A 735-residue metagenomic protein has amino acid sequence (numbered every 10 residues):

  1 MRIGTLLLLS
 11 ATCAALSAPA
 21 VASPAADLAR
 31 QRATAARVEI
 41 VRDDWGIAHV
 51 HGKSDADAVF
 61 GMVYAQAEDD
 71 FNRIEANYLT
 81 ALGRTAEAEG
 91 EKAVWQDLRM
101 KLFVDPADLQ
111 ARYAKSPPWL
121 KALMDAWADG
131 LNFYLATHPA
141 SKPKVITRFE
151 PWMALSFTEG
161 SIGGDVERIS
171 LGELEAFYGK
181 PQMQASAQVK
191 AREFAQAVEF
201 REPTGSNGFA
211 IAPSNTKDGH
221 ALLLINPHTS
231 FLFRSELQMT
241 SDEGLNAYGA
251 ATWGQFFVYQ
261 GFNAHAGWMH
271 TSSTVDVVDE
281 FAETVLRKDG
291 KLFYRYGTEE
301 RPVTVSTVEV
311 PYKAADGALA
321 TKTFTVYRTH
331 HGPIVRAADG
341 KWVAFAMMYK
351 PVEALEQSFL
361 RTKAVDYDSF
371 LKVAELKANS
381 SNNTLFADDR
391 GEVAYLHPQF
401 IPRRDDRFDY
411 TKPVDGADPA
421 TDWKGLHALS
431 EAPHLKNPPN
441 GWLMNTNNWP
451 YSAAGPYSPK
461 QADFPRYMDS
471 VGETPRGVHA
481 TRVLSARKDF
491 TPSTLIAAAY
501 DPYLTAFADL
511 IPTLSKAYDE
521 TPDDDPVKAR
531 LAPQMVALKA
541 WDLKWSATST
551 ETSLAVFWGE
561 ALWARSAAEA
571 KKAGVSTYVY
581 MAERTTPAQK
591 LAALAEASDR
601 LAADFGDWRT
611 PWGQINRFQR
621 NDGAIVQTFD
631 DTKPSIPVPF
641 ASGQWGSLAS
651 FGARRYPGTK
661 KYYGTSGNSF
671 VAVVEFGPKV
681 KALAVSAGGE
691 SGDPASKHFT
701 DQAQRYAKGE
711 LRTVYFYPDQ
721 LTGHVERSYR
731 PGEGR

Functional and structural regions predicted by a protein language model:
R2-A20: Gram-negative bacterial Sec-dependent N-terminal signal peptides
P24-R234, D242-G244, G249-F257, F262 (+4 more regions): Substrate-recognition/specificity elements adjacent to catalytic centers across diverse enzyme folds
A58-G61, A107-A122, L355-R361, D463-V471 (+3 more regions): Second-shell loop/turn segments in exported
D105, L109, L120-L123, W127-G130 (+7 more regions): Stable alpha-helical elements in mature extracytoplasmic
G244-Q255, G261-A266, H270-V414: Glycine- and hydrophobic-rich flexible loops that cap the catalytic core of alpha/beta enzyme folds
A247-G249, N379-R487: Hydrophobic alpha-helical segments
Y457-A462, R466-V527, N616-R735: Terminal end segments
V556-S635: Charged, long alpha-helical assembly modules
